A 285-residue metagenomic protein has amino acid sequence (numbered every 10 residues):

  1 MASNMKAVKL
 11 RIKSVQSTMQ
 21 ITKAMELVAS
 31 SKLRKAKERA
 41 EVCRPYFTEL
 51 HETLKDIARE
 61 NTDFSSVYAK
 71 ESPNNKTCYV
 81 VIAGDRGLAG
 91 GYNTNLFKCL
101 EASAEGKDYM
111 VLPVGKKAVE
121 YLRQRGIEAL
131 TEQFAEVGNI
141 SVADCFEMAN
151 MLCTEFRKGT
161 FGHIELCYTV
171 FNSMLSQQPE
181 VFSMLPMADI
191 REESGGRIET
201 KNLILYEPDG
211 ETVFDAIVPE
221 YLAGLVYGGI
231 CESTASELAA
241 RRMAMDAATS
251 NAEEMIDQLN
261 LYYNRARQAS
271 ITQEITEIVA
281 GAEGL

Functional and structural regions predicted by a protein language model:
M1-L285: C-terminal beta-strand-loop-alpha-helix "lid" module of Rossmann-like NAD(P)-dependent dehydrogenases
